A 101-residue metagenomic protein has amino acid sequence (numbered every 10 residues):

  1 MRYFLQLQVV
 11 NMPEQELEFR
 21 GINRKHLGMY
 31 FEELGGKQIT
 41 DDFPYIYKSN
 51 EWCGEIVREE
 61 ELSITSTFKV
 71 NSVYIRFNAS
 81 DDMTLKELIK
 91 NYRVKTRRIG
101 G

Functional and structural regions predicted by a protein language model:
F4, Q8-R20, R24-T65: Ser/Thr-rich, low-complexity intrinsically disordered terminal regions
S63-G101: C-terminal basic regulatory modules in eukaryotic proteins
